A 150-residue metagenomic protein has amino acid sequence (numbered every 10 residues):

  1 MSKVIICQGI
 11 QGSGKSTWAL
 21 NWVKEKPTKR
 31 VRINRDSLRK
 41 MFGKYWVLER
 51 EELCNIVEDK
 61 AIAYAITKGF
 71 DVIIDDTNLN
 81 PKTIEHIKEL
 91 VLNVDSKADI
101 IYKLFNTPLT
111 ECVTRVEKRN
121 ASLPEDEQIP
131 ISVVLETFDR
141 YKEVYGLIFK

Functional and structural regions predicted by a protein language model:
S2-Q8, S13, N21, E25-P27 (+2 more regions): Conserved GTP-binding G-domain of TRAFAC-class P-loop NTPases and closely related GTPase folds
I6, I33, I73: Conserved Rossmann-like nucleotide-binding pocket used by diverse enzymes that bind dinucleotide cofactors
I6-W22, V47, P81-E89, Y102: A structural preference for long, well-packed, hydrophobic secondary-structure segments
T17-F70: Conserved substrate/cofactor phosphate-moiety recognition/catalytic segment in nucleotide-dependent phosphotransferases
R30-R32, I100-Y102, K150: Conserved beta-strand scaffold positions in the cores of enzyme catalytic domains, especially in NTP/NDP-utilizing
M41, N78-L123: ATP-dependent NMP and nucleoside kinases share a basic, alpha-helical "lid"
R50-D99: Glycine-rich phosphate-binding loop used to anchor ATP phosphates in small-molecule kinases, encompassing both
